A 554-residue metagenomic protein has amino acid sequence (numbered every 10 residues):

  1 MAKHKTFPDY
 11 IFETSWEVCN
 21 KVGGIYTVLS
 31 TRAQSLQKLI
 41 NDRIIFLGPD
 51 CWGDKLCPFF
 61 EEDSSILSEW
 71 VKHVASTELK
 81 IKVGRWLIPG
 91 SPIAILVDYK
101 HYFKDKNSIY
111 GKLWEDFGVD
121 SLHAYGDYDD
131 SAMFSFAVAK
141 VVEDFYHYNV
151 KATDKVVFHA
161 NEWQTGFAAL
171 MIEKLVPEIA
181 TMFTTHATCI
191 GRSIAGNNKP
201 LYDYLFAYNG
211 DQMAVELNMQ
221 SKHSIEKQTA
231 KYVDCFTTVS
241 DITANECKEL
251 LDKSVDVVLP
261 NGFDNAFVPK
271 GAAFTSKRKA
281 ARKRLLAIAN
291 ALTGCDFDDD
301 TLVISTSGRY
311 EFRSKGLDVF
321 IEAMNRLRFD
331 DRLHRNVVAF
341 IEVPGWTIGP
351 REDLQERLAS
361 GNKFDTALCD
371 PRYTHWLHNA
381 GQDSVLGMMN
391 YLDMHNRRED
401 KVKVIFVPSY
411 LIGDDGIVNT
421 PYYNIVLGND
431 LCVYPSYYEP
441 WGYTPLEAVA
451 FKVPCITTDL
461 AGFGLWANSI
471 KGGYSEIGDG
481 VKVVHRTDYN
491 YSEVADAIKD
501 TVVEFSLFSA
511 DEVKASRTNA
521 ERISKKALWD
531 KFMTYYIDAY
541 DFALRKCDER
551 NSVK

Functional and structural regions predicted by a protein language model:
M1-K554: Catalytic cores of nucleotide-sugar-dependent glycosyltransferases that transfer UDP/GDP/TDP-activated
